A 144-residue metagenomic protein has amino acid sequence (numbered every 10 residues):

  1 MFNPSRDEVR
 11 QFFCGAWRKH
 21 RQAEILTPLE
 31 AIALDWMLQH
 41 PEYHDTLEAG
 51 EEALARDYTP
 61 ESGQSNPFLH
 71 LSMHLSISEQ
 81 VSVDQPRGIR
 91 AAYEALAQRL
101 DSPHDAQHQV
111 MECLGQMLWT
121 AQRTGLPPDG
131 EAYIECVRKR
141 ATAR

Functional and structural regions predicted by a protein language model:
F2-S65: Core of compact, soluble alpha-helical bundle domains
S5, S65-L69, S102-Q107: Secondary-structure capping and boundary motifs in well-ordered enzyme cores
Q11-G15, K19, E79, V83 (+3 more regions): N-terminus-biased detector of the onset of the functional/mature region
F13, A33, M37, S72-I77 (+2 more regions): Short alpha-helical scaffolding segments that buttress acidic/His motifs in well-ordered protein cores
T27, D45, R87, H104-H108 (+1 more regions): Short, solvent-exposed positions on alpha-helices
Q39-Q98: Heme-based O2/NO sensor domains and their adjacent alpha-helical segments, primarily globin folds but also including
Q80, Q98, D105-M111, G115 (+2 more regions): HhH-family (HhH-GPD) DNA N-glycosylase catalytic core used in base-excision repair
Q116-W119, R123-R144: Glycine-rich, aromatic-bearing surface loops/beta-hairpins
